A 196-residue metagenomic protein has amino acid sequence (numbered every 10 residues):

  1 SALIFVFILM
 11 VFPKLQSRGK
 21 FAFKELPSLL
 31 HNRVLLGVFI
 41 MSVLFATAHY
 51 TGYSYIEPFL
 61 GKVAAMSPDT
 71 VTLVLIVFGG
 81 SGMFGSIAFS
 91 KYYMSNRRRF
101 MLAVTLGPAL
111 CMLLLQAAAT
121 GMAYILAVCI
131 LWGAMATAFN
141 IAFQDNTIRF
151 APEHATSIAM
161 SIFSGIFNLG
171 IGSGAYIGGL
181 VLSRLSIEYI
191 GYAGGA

Functional and structural regions predicted by a protein language model:
A2-S17: C-terminal membrane-cytosol helix-exit motif in multi-pass small-molecule transporters
V34-L75: Extracytoplasmic gate region of multi-pass secondary transporters
M66-L75, G121, I125, T156 (+1 more regions): Juxtamembrane helix-start elements in MFS-like secondary transporters
F84-R97, L182: Helix-to-loop junctions at the C-terminal end of transmembrane segments in multipass secondary transporters
G107-T120: C-terminal ends and interior cores of transmembrane alpha-helices in multi-pass membrane transporters/permeases
A123-A138: Hydrophobic core of transmembrane alpha-helices in multi-pass small-molecule transporters, especially MFS/SLC-type
A138-P152: Intracellular juxtamembrane helix-capping segments at the cytosolic ends of symmetry-related transmembrane helices
F150-I187, G194: A late C-terminal transmembrane helix in Major Facilitator Superfamily
